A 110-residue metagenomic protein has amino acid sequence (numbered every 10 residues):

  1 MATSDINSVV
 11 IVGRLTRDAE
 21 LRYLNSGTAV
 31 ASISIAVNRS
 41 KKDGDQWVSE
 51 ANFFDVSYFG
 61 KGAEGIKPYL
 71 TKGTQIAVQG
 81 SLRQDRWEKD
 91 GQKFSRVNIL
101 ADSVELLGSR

Functional and structural regions predicted by a protein language model:
M1-R110: Single-stranded nucleic acid-binding surfaces, predominantly the OB-fold ssDNA-binding core
